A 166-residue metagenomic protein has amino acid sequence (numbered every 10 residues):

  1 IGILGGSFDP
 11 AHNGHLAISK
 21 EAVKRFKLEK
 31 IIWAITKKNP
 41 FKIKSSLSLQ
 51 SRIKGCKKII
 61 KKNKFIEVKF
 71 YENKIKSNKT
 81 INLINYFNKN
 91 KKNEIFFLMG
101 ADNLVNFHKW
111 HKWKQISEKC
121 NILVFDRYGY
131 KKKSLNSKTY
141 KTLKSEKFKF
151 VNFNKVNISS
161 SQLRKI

Functional and structural regions predicted by a protein language model:
I1-I166: Nucleotidyltransferase catalytic core that binds NTPs
